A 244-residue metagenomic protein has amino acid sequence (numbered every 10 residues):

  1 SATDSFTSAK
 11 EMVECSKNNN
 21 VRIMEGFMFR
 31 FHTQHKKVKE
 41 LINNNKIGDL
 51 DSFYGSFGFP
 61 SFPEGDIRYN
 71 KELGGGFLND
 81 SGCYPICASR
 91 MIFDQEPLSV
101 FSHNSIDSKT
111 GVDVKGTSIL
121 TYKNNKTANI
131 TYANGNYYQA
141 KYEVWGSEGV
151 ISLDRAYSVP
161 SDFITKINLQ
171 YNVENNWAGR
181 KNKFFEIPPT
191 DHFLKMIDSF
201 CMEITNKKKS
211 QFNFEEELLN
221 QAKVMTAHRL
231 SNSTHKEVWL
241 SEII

Functional and structural regions predicted by a protein language model:
S1-R30, N45: Beta-strand-loop-alpha-helix segment that lines the small-molecule cofactor/substrate pocket of alpha/beta enzymes
A9, H35, P85-I86, I164-K166 (+2 more regions): A general structural signal for well-ordered alpha-helical segments in protein cores
V13, K123, S199-I244: C-terminal helix-rich "cap/oligomerization" subdomain common to oxidoreductases
V13-R22, K36-D51, G146, V150: Basic phosphate/pyrophosphate-binding loop/patch that engages nucleotide-derived ligands
F29-K109, H235: Predominantly a Rossmann-like dinucleotide-binding segment in NAD(P)-dependent oxidoreductases
K109-T110, K123-M196, N213, E242: NAD(P)-dinucleotide binding in Rossmann-like oxidoreductases
T110-G116: A short, glycine/Asx- and small/polar-enriched loop/turn that sits immediately N-terminal to a beta-strand
